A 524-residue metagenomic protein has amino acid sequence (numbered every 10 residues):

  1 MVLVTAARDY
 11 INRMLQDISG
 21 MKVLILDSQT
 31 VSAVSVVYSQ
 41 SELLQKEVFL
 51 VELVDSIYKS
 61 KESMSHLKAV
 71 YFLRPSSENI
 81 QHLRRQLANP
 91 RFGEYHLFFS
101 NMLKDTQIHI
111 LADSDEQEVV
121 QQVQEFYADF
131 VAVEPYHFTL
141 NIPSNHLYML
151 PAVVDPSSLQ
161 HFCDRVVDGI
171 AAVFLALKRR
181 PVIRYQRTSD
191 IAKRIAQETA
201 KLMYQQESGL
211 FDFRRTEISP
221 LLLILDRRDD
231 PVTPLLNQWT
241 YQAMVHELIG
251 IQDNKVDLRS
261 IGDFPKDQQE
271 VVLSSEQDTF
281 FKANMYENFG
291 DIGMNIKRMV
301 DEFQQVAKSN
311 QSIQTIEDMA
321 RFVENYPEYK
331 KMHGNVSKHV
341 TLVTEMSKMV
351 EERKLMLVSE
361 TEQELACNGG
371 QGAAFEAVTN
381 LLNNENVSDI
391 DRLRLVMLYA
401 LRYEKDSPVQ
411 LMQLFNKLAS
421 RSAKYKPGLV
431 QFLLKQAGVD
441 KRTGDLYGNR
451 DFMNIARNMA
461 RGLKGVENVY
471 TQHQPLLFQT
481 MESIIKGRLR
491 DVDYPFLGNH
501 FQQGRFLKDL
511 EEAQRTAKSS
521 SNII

Functional and structural regions predicted by a protein language model:
M1-I524: Extended, well-folded catalytic/binding cores that form a central cleft or groove in large enzyme and scaffold domains
